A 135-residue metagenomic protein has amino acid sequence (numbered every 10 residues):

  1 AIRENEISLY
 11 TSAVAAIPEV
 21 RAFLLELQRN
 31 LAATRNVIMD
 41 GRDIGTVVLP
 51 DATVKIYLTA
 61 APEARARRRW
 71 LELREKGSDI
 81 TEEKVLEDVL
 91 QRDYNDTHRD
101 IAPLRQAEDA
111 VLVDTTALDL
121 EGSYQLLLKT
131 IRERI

Functional and structural regions predicted by a protein language model:
R3, S8-S78: ATP-dependent NMP and nucleoside kinases share a basic, alpha-helical "lid"
I7, R74, Q91-Y94, R132: Residue-level marker of structural boundaries
Q28-T34, R42, T46-V47, D51 (+1 more regions): Small-molecule kinase domains that catalyze NTP-dependent phosphoryl transfer to phosphate-bearing small molecules
L126-R134: C-terminal alpha-helix
